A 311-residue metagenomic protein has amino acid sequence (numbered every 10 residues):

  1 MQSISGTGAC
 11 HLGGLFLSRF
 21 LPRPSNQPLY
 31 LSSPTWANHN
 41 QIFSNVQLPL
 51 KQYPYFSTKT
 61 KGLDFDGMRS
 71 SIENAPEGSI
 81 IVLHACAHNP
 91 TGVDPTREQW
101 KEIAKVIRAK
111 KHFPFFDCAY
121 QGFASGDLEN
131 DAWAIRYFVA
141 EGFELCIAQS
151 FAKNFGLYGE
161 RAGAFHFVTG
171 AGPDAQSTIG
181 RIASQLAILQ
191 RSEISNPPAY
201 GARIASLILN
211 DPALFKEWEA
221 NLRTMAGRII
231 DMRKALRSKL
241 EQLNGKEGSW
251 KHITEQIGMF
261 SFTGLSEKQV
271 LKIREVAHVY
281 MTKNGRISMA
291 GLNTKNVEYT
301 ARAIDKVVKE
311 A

Functional and structural regions predicted by a protein language model:
M1-K110, G122-F123, L128-I135, L265-S266 (+1 more regions): Conserved core of the PLP fold type I
N26-Y30, S192, G258-F260: Short active-site oxyanion
L50, P114, L145, Y280-M281: Hydrophobic beta-strand scaffold residues
A109-H112, E141-F143: A short helix->loop->beta-strand "cap" motif at the edges of active sites that frequently abuts
A119: Conserved Walker B
D131-R181: Active-site PLP attachment segment
A183-A202, I208-R237: Structural signature of PLP-dependent enzymes
E217-V276: Conserved PLP-binding catalytic core of the aspartate aminotransferase-like
